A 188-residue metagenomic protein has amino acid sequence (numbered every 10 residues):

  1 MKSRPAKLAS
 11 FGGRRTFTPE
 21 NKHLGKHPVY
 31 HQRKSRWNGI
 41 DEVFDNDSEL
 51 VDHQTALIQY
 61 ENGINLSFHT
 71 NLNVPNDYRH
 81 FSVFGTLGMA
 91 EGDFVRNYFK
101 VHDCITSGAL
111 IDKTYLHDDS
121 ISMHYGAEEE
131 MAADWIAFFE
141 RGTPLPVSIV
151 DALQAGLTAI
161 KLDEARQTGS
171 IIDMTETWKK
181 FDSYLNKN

Functional and structural regions predicted by a protein language model:
M1-N65, L72-P75, V150: Rossmann-like dinucleotide-binding domain that binds NAD(P)(H)
H53-T55, E61-I64, V74-N188: C-terminal helical cap and adjacent loop that interface with cofactors, partners, or active-site loops
